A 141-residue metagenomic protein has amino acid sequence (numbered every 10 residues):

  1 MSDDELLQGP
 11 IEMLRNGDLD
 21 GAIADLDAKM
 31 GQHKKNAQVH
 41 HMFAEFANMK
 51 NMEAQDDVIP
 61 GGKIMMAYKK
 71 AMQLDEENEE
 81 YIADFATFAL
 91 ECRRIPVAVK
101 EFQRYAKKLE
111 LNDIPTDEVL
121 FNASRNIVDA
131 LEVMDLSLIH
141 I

Functional and structural regions predicted by a protein language model:
D4-A28, Q32, N48-E53: Alpha-helical segment of the N-proximal tetratricopeptide repeat
G17-A24, M52-A67, C92-R104, M134-L136: Structural signature of tandem alpha-helical TPR/SEL1-like repeats, specifically the intra-repeat loop/turn
K29, K70-A71, Y105: Canonical positions in the second alpha-helix
V39, Y81, P115-T116: TPR alpha-solenoid repeat register
I139-I141: Conserved small/polar residues in nucleotide/adenosyl-binding loops
